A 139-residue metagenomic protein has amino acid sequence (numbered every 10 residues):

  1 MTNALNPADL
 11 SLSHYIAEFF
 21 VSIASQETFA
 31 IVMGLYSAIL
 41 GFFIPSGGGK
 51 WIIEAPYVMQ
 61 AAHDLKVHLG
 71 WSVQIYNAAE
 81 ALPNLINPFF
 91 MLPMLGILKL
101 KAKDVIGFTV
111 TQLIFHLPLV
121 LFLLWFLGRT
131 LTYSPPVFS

Functional and structural regions predicted by a protein language model:
M1-L5, H63, H68-W71, V120-R129: Hydrophobic alpha-helical transmembrane segments in multi-pass integral membrane proteins
M1-P7, H14, E18-Q60, L65: Hydrophobic alpha-helical transmembrane segments of multi-pass integral membrane proteins, predominantly secondary
P7-A8, N77: Active-site lumenal/periplasmic loops and adjacent helix-entry segments of GT-C-fold, multi-pass membrane
A8-Y15, G70, I97-L98: Juxtamembrane loop-helix boundary motifs flanking transmembrane segments in multi-pass membrane proteins
G34-A38, P56-Y57, V73-L82, T109-I114: Transmembrane helix-bundle signature of multi-pass membrane transporters/permeases
V58-A61, S72, F90-M94: Extended, hydrophobic alpha-helical segments in both membrane/secreted and soluble proteins
L82-L85, F89-S139: Juxtamembrane and boundary regions of transmembrane helices in multi-pass small-molecule transporters and channels
